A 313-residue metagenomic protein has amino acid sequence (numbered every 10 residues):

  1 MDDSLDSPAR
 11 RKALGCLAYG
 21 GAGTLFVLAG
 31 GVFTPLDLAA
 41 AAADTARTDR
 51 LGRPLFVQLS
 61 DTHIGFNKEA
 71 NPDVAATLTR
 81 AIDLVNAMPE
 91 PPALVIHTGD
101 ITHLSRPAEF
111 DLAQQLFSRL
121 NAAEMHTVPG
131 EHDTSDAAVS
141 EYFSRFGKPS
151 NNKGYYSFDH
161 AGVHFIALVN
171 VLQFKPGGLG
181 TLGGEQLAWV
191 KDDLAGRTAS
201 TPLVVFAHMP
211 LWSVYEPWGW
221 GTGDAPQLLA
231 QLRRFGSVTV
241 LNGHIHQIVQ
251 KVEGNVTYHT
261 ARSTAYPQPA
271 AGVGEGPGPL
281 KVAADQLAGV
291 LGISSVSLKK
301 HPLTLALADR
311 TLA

Functional and structural regions predicted by a protein language model:
M1-K12, L36: N-terminal secretory signal peptides
L17-A22: Sec-dependent signal peptide hydrophobic core
P35-D111: N-terminal active-site segment of His-dependent metallophosphoesterases
T45-T48, R106-P202, D224-T239, K251-L298 (+1 more regions): Extended active-site neighborhood of metal-dependent phosphoesterases/phosphodiesterases
L59-S60, V95-G99, H126-E131, F206-A207 (+2 more regions): Active-site neighborhood of phospho(di)ester-bond hydrolases with catalytic His/Asp-centered motifs
F66-K68, I101-T102, V171-L182, W212-P217: Surface-exposed cleft-lining segments at the edges of enzyme active sites
A199-V214: Short acidic, glycine-rich surface-loop motifs adjacent to enzyme active sites
L307-A313: Short, solvent-exposed aromatic-acidic interface loops
